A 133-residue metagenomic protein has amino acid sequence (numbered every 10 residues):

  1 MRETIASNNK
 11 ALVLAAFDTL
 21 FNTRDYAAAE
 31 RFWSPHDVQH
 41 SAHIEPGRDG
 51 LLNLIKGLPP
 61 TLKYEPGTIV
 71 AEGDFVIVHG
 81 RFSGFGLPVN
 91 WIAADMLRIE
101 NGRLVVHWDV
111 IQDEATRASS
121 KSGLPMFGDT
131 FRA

Functional and structural regions predicted by a protein language model:
M1-A133: C-terminal and inter-domain tail/linker signature
